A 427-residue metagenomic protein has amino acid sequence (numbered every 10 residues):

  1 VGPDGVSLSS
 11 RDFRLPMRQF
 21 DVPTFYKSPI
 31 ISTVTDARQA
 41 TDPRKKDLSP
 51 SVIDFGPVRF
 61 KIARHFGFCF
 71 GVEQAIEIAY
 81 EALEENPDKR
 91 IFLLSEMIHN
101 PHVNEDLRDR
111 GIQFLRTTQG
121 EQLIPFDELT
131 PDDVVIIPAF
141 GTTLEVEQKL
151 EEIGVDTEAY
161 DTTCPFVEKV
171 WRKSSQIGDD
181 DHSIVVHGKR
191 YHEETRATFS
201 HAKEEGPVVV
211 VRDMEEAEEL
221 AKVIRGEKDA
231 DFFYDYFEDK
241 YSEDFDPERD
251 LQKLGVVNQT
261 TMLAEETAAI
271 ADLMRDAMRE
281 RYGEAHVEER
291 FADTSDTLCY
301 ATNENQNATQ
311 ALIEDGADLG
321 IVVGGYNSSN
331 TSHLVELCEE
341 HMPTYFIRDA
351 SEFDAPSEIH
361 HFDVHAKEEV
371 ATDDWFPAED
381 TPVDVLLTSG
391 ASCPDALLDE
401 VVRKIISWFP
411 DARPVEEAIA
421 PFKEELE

Functional and structural regions predicted by a protein language model:
V1-E427: The feature marks the mature, well-folded catalytic cores of soluble enzymes
